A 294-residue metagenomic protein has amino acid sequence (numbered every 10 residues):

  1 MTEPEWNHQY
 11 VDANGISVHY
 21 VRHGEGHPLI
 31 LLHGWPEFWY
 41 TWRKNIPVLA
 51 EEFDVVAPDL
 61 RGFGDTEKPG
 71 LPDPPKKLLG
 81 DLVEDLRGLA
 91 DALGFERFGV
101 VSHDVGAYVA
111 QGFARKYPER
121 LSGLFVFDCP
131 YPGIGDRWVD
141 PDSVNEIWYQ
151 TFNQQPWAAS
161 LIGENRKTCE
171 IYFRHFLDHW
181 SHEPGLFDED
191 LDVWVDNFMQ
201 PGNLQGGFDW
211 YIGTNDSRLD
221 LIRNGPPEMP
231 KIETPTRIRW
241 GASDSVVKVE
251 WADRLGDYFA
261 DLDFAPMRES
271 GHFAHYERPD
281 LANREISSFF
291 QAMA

Functional and structural regions predicted by a protein language model:
T2-Q9, I16-V21, E25-P28, V56 (+4 more regions): Flexible "cap/lid" subdomain of the alpha/beta-hydrolase fold that forms the substrate-access gate
L31-G34, A57: Structural cue for short, hydrophobic secondary-structure segments
H33-W35, S102-H103: Conserved alpha/beta-hydrolase "nucleophile elbow" surrounding the catalytic nucleophile
P36-K44, V55: Serine-hydrolase catalytic-loop signature spanning alpha/beta hydrolases and amidase-signature enzymes
F38-W39, Y108, S270: A short, glycine- and basic residue-enriched loop/turn that sits immediately adjacent to a domain's principal
T41, L60-F63: Recognition helices and adjacent regulatory flanks at domain boundaries
N45-F53, A92: A short, Lys/Arg-enriched amphipathic alpha-helix followed by its capping loop at the start of a domain
S270-P279, N283: Catalytic histidine-centered segment of alpha/beta-hydrolase-like enzymes
